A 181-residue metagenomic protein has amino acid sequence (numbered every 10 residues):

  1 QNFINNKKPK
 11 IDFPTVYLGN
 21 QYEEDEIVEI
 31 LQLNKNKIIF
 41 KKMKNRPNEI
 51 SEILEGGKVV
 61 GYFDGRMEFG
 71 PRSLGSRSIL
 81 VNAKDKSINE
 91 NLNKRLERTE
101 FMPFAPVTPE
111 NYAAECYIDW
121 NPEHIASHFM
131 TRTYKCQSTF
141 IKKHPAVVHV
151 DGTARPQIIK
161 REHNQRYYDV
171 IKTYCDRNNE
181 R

Functional and structural regions predicted by a protein language model:
Q1-E180: Flexible beta->alpha loop and helix N-cap segments adjacent to enzyme active/binding sites
